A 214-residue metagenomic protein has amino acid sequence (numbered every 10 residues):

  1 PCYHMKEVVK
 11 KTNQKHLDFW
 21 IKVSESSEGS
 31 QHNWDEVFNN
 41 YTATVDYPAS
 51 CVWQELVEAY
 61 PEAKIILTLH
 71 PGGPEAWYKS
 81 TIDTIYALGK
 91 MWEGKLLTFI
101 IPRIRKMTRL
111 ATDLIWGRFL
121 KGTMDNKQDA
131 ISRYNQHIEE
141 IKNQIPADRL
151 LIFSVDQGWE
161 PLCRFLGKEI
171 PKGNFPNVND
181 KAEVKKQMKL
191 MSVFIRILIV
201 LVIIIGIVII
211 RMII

Functional and structural regions predicted by a protein language model:
P1-C2, A59, A63-K64, P146-A147: Structural alpha-beta junctions
P1-W34: PAPS-dependent sulfotransferase catalytic core
C2-H4, A43-D46, L67: Structural recognition of the beta-strand scaffold that forms the well-ordered cores of secreted hydrolase catalytic
E7-K10, W53-N126: PAPS-dependent sulfotransferase catalytic domain
E7-K15, I66-S80, Q136-V193: The conserved 3'-phosphoadenosine-5'-phosphosulfate
S24-F38, C51, W92-I152: PAPS-dependent sulfotransferase catalytic domain
V37-E58, E62: Hydrophobic/aromatic-rich structural module bridging two neighboring secondary-structure elements via a short loop
S192-I214: Terminal signal-anchor or tail-anchor transmembrane helices that tether membrane-associated enzymes to cellular
